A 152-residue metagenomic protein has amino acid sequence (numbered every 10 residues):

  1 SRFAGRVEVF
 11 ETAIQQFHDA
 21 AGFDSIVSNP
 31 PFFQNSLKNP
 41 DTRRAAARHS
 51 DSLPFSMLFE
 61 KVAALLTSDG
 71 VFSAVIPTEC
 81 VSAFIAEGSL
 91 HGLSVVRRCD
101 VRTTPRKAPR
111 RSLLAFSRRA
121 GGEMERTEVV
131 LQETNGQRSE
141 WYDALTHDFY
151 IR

Functional and structural regions predicted by a protein language model:
S1, E87-H91, R119: Alpha-helical structural signal in soluble globular domains
S1-D24: S-adenosyl-L-methionine
Q16-F17, F32-Q34, E79-S82: Short, catalytically relevant binding-site loops at active-site mouths
A21, P30-M57, K61: Mobile active-site "lid"/loop adjacent to the S-adenosyl-L-methionine
V27: A conserved beta-strand element that flanks and buttresses the S-adenosyl-L-methionine
S52-P109, L113-L114: Conserved Class I SAM-dependent methyltransferase catalytic core
R106-R152: SAM/dcSAM-binding transferase cores
